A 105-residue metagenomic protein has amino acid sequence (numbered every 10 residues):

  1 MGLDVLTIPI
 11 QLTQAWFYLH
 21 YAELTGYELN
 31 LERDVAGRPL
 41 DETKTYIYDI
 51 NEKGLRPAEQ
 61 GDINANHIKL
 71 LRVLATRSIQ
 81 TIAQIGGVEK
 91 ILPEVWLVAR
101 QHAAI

Functional and structural regions predicted by a protein language model:
M1-I105: Non-catalytic alpha-helical scaffolds and adjoining flexible linkers that form interface surfaces for assembly
